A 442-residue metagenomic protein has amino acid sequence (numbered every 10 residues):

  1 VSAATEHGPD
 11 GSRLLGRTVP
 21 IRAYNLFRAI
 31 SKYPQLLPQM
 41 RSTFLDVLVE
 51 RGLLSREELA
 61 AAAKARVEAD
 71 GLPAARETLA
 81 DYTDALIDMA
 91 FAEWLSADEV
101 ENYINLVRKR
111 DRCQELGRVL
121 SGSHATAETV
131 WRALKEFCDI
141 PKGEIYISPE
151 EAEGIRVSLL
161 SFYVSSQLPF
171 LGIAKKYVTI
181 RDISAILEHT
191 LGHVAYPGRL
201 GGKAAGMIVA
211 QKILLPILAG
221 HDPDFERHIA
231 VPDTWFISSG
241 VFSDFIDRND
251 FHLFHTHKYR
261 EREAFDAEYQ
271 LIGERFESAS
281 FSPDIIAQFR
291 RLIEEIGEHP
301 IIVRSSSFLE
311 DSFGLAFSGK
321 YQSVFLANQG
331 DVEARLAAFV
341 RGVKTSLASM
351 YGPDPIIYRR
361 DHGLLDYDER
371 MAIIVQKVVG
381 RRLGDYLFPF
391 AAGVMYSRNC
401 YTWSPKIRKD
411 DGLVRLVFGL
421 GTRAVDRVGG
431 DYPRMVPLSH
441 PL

Functional and structural regions predicted by a protein language model:
V1-K176, D182, R291, P300: N-terminal, non-catalytic alpha-helical interaction modules of very large eukaryotic scaffold proteins
I21-Y24, P38, S42, R76-D84 (+8 more regions): Non-catalytic, well-ordered alpha-helical scaffold segments
L37, S55, E68-G71, D88-N102 (+11 more regions): Alpha-helix initiation/capping motif
A152-D222, F276-L442: Conserved mixed alpha/beta core segments that line enzyme active sites in large multi-domain catalysts
L214-F242: Glycine-rich phosphate/pyrophosphate-binding loops and their adjacent beta-strand/loop elements at enzyme active sites
V231-Y259, E263: Terminal amphipathic helices with adjacent charged low-complexity linkers/tails
R262-D284: Metal-assisted phosphate- and nucleotidyl-transfer catalytic regions
